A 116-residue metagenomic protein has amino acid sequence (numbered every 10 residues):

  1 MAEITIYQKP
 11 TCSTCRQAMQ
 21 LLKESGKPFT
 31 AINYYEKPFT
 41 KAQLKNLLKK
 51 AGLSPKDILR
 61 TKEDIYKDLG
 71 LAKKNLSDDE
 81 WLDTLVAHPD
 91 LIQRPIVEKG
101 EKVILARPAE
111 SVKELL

Functional and structural regions predicted by a protein language model:
M1-L21, S25, F29-Y34: Local sequence-structure signature of Cys/Sec-based thiol-disulfide redox active-site neighborhoods
E36-L116: Thiol/selenol-based redox catalytic cores and closely related redox-interacting motifs
